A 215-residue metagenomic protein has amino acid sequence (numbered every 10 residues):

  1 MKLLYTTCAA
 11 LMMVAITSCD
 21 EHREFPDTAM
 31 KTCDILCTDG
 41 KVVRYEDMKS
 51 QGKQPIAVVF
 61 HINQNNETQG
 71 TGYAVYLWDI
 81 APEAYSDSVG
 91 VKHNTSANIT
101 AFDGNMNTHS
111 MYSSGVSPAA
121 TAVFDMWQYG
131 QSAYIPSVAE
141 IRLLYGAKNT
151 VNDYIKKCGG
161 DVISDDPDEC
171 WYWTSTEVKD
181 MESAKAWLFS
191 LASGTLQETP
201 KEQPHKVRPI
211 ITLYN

Functional and structural regions predicted by a protein language model:
K2-A9: Sec-dependent signal peptide recognition, specifically the positively charged N-region followed immediately by
A9, C19-H22: Long, low-complexity intrinsically disordered regions enriched in Pro/Ser/Thr and acidic residues that serve as
A9, T68, D165-D168, M181-E182 (+1 more regions): A generic structural signal for short, non-catalytic loop/turn and secondary-structure boundary residues
V14-S18: C-terminal motif of bacterial Sec signal peptides marking the signal peptidase cleavage site
H22-Q131, C170-W171, K201-N215: Extracellular adhesion/carbohydrate-recognition regions
A119-S132, V138-L191: An exposed tryptophan-centered "aromatic clamp" motif
S193-P200: Carbohydrate-recognition loop of C-type lectin domains
